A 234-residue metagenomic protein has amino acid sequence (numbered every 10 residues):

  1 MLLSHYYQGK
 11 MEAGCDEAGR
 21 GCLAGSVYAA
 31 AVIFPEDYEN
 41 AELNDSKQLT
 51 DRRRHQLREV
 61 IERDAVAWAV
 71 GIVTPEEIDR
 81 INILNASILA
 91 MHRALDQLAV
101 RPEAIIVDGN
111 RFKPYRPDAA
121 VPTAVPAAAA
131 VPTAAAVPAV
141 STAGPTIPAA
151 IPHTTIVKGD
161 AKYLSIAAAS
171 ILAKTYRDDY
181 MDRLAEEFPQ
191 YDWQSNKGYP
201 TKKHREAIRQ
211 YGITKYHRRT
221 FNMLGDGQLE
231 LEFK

Functional and structural regions predicted by a protein language model:
M1-K234: RNase H-like, Mg2+-dependent phosphodiesterase core, and more generally RNA phosphate-backbone-engaging helix-loop
